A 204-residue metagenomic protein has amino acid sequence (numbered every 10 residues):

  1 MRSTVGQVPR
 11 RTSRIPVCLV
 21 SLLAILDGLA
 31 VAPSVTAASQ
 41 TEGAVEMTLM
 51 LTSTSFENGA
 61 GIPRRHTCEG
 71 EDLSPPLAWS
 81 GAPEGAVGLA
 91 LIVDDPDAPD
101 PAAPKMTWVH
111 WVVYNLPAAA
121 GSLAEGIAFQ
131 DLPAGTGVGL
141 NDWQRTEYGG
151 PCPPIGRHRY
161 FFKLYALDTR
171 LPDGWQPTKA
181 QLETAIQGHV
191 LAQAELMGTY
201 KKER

Functional and structural regions predicted by a protein language model:
M1-S13: N-terminal secretory signal peptides that target proteins for export/translocation
P9, V17-L19, T67, P151: The N-terminal extracellular segments of secreted preproproteins, especially immediately downstream of signal
P16-A30: Bacterial N-terminal signal peptides
P33-R204: N-terminus-centered regions that define maturation/targeting leaders and the start of the first functional domain
